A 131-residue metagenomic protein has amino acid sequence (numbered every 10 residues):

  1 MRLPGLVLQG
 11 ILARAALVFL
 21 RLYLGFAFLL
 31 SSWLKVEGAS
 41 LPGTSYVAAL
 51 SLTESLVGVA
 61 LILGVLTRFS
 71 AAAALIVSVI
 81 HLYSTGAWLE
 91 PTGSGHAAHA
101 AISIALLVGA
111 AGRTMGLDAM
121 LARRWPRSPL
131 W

Functional and structural regions predicted by a protein language model:
M1-L56, L63-W131: Extended, low-polarity transmembrane helix blocks
